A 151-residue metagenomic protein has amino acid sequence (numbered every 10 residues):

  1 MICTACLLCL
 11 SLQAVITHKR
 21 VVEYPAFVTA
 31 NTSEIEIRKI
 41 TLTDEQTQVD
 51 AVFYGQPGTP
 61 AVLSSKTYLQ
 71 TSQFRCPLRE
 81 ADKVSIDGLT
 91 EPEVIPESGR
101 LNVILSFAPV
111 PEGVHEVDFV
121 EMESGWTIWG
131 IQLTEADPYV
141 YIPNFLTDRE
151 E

Functional and structural regions predicted by a protein language model:
M1-H18: Bacterial Sec-dependent N-terminal signal peptides
I16-D44, Q73-D87: Low-complexity, acidic Ser/Thr/Pro/Gly-rich terminal tails and inter-domain linkers that flank the onset of structured
D44, P96-S98, A136: Solvent-exposed, conformationally flexible loop/turn segments
E45-Q56: Short, well-ordered beta-strand segments enriched in hydrophobic/aromatic residues
Y54-G58, V110-E112: Short solvent-exposed strand-capping/beta-turn motif centered on an Asx-Ser/Thr pair
A61-K83, W126-L133: Solvent-exposed beta-hairpin/edge-strand motifs
E80-S124: Short, solvent-exposed, Trp/other aromatic-anchored flexible loops in extracytoplasmic proteins
M122-I142: Surface-exposed edge beta-strands and adjoining flexible/disordered loops or tails in beta-rich
